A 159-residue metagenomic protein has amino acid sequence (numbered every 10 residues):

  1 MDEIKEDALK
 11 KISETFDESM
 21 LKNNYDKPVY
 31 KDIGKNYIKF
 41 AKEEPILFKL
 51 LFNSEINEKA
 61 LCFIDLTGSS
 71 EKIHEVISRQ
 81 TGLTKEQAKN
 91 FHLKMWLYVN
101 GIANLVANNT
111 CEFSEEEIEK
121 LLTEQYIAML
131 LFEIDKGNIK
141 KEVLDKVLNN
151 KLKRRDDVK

Functional and structural regions predicted by a protein language model:
M1-D17: An amphipathic alpha-helix adjacent to DNA-recognition modules
K5, V76, G101-I102: Alpha-helical transmembrane segments of multipass membrane proteins
K31-F52, C62-T67: Helical hydrophobic small-molecule/effector-binding pocket
K42, I46-K49, N104-A107, I134: Charged/polar positions within long, soluble alpha-helices
L50-K59, C111: Short linear capping/connector segments at secondary-structure termini
E58-G82, K89-L93, K120-L131: Amphipathic alpha-helical packing segments from all-alpha helical-bundle domains
E86-N108, E119-M129, K146-L152: Hydrophobic alpha-helical segments that form the core of small-molecule binding pockets and/or dimer interfaces
K136-K159: Charged, low-complexity intrinsically disordered regulatory/assembly segments
